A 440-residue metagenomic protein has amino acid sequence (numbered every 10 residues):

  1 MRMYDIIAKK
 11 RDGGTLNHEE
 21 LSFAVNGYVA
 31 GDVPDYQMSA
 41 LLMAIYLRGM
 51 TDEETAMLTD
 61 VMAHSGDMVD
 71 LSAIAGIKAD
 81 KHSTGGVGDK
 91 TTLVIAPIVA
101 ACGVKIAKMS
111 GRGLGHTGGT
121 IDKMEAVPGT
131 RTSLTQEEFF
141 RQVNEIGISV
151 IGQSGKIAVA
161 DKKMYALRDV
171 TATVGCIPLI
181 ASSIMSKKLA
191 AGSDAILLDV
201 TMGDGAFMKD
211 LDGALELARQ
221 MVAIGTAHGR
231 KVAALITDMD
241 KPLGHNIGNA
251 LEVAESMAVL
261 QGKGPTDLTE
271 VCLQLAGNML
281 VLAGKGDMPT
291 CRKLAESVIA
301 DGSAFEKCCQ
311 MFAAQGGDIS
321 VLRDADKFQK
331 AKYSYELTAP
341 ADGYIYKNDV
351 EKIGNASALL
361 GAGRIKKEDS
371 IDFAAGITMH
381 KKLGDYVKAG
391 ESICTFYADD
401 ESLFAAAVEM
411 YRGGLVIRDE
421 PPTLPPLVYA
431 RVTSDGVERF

Functional and structural regions predicted by a protein language model:
M1-G88, V259, C309-A314, D318 (+3 more regions): Acidic, glycine/proline-rich low-complexity segments that act as flexible tails and inter-domain linkers
D5, N17, M68, K78 (+4 more regions): Well-ordered secondary-structure scaffolds
L47, L93-A107, K187-G192, A227-H228 (+1 more regions): Alpha-helix C-terminal capping segments
I77-A100, V104-H116: Glycine/serine-rich anion-binding loops at beta->alpha junctions that coordinate negatively charged ligand groups
T92, S110, T117-D122, S154-G155 (+5 more regions): Short acidic, glycine/serine/threonine-rich loops at helix termini
I106-S110, T132-T135, V150-Q153, L197-V200 (+1 more regions): General beta-strand structural signal in soluble alpha/beta enzymes
K123-S149, R219-G225, G229: A glycine-rich helix N-cap at a beta->alpha junction
N144-S193: Phosphate/diphosphate-binding glycine-rich loops and adjacent basic-rich segments that engage nucleotide
